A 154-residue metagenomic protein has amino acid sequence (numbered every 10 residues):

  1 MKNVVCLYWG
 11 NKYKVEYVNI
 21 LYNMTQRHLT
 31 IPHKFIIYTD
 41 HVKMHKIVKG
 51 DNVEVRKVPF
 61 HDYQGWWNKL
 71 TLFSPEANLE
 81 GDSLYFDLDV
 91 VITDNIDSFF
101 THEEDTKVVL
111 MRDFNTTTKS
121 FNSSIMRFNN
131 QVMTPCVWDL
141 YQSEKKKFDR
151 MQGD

Functional and structural regions predicted by a protein language model:
M1-D62, N78-L79, N130: N-terminal anchoring/stem segment of glycosyltransferases
K2, L7, K12, F73-P75 (+2 more regions): Extended interaction regions within the primary functional domain
Y13-Y17, G65, D149-D154: Soluble or luminal CAZymes and related metallo-dependent hydrolases
V15, K46, D94, C136-V137: Generic domain-boundary/flexible-linker signal
Q26, D97-F100, W138: Non-transmembrane alpha-helical segments in soluble domains of secreted/periplasmic/extracellular proteins
F35, F73, M126, D154: A residue-level signal for conserved active-site and pocket-lining positions in enzyme catalytic cores
K43, G50, V55-K57, G65-S120 (+1 more regions): GT-A fold catalytic core of metal-dependent nucleotide-sugar glycosyltransferases, centered on the diacidic
N130-D154: Catalytic core and acceptor-binding pocket of nucleotide-sugar-dependent glycosyltransferases
